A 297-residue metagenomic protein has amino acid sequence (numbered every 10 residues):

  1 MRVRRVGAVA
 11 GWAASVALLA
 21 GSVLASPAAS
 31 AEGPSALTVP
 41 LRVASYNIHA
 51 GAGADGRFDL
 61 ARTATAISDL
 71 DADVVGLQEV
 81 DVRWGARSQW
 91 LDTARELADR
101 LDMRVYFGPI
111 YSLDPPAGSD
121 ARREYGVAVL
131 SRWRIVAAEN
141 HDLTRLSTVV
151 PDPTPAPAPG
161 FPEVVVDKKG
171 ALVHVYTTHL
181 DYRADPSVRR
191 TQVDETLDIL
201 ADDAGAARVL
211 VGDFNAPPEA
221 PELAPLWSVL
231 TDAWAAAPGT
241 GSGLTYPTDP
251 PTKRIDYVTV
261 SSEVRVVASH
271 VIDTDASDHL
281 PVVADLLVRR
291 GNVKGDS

Functional and structural regions predicted by a protein language model:
R2-M103, F107-E124, R190, R290-N292: N-terminal, active-site-proximal structural segment of metallo-dependent hydrolase catalytic domains
A36-L37, D69, A98-R100, A121-R123 (+6 more regions): Extracellular/periplasmic catalytic domains that process cell-envelope and extracellular macromolecules
L41-I48, T63-S88, L130, V164 (+7 more regions): Active-site beta-strand/loop signature of hydrolases that rely on acidic residues for catalysis
D55, D81-L172, H270-I272: Structured beta-strand-rich core segments of catalytic domains in phosphoester-bond hydrolases
D55-R62, Q89, A156-A158, S187-E195 (+2 more regions): Soluble or luminal CAZymes and related metallo-dependent hydrolases
R87-W90, R104-S131, P186-S187, G205-R208 (+2 more regions): Active site of divalent-metal-dependent phosphoester/diester hydrolases
H179-A184: Glycine-rich phosphate-binding "P-loop"
T274-D275, P281-S297: A short C-terminal boundary segment appended to hydrolase-like catalytic domains
